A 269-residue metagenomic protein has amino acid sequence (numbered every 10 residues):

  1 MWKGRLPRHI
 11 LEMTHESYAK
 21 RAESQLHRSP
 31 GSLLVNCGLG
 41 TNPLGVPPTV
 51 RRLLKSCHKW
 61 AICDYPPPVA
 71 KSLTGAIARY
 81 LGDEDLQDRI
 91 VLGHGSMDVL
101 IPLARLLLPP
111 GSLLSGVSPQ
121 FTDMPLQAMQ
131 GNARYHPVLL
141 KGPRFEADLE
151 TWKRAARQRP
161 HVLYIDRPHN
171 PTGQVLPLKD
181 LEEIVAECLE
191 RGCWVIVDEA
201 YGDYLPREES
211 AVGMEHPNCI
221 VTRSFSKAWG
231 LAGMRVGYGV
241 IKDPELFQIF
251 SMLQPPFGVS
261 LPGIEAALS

Functional and structural regions predicted by a protein language model:
W2-M97, P102: N-terminal small-domain helix-loop-helix segment of the aminotransferase-like
N36, N42, H169-N170, N218 (+1 more regions): Asparagine-centered polar/low-complexity signal
C37, V195-I196: Residue-level marker for buried hydrophobic side chains located in beta-strands that build the well-ordered beta-sheet
G40-L44, H169, G202, K227-A228 (+1 more regions): Short, solvent-exposed loop/turn segments at secondary-structure junctions
V46-P47, P68, N218-S269: PLP-dependent aminotransferase class I/II
T49-L53, A76, P102, T151 (+4 more regions): Alpha-helical elements of Rossmann-like donor-binding domains used by nucleotide-donor carbohydrate transfer enzymes
L53-L54, V162-I165, S269: Short, basic/glycine-rich phosphate-binding loops at helix/coil junctions that contact nucleotide phosphates
I62-L189, I196, Y201-I220: Conserved core of the PLP fold type I
